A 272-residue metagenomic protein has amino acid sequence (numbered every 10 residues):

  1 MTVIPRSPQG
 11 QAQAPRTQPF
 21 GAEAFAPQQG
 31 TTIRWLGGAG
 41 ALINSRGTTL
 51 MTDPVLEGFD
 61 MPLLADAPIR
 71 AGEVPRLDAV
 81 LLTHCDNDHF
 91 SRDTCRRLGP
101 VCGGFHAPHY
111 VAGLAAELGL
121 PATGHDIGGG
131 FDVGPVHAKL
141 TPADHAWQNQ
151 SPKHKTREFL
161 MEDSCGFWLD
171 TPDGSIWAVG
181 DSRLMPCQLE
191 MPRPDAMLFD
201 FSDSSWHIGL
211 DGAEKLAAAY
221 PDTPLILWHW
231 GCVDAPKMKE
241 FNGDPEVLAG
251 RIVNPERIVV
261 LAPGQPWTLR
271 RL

Functional and structural regions predicted by a protein language model:
R16-F25, G40-C85, R92-R97, W147-E158 (+1 more regions): Pre-active-site segment of Zn-dependent metallo-hydrolases
A26-T31, N44-L50, G130-K139, D170-I176 (+1 more regions): Beta-strand-turn-beta hairpins that frame and shape the catalytic cleft of phosphate-ester-processing enzymes
T32-W35, F59-A67, H89, P121-A122 (+2 more regions): Short gly/ser/thr-rich secondary-structure transition/capping motifs
L36, G40, D132-R193, D211: Catalytic core of the metallo-beta-lactamase
I43, D53, H84, S91 (+5 more regions): Divalent metal-coordination and catalytic microenvironments
P68-F131, K139-W147: Active-site HxH/HxHxD metal-binding segment of metal-dependent hydrolases
S91-V101, E117, P236-E246, R270-R271: Metal-dependent catalytic neighborhoods of phosphoester/phosphodiester hydrolases
H106, Y110-G113, L184-T268: Cap/insert and terminal regions of metallo-dependent hydrolase folds
